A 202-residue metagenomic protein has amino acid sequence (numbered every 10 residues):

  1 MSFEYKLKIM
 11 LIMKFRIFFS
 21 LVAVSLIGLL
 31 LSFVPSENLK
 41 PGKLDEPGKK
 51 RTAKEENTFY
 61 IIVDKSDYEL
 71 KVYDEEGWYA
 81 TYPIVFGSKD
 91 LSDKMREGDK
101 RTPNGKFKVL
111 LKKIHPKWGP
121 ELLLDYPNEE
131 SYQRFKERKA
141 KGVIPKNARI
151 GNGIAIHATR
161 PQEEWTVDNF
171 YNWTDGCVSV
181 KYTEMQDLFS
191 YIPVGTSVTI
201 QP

Functional and structural regions predicted by a protein language model:
L7-A23: N-terminal Sec-pathway targeting helices
V24-P41: Bacterial Sec-dependent signal peptides at the C-terminal "C-region" and cleavage site
D45-Y60, K65, F86-L111, R138-G142 (+1 more regions): N-terminal post-signal-peptidase region of extra-cytosolic proteins
E75-E76, K112-I114: Short polar/acidic secondary-structure junctions
G77-K89: Short Gly/aromatic-enriched secondary-structure transition segments
H115-P202: Exported/periplasmic cell-wall-interacting domains
